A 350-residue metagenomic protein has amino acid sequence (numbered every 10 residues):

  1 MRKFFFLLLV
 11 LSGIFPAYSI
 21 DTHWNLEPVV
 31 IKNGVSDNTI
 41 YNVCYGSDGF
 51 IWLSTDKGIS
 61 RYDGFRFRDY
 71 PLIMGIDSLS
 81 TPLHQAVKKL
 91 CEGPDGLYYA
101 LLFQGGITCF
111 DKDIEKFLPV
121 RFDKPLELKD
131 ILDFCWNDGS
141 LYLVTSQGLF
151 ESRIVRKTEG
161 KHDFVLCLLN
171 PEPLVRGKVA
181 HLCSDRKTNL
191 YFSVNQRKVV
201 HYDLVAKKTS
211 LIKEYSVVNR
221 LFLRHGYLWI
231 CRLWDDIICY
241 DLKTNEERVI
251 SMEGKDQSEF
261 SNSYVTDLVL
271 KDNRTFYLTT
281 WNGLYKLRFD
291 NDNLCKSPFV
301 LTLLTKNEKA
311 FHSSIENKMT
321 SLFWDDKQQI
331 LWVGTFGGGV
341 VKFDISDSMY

Functional and structural regions predicted by a protein language model:
M1-Y350: Carboxylate-rich, polar loop motifs that coordinate divalent cations or form catalytic acidic clusters
